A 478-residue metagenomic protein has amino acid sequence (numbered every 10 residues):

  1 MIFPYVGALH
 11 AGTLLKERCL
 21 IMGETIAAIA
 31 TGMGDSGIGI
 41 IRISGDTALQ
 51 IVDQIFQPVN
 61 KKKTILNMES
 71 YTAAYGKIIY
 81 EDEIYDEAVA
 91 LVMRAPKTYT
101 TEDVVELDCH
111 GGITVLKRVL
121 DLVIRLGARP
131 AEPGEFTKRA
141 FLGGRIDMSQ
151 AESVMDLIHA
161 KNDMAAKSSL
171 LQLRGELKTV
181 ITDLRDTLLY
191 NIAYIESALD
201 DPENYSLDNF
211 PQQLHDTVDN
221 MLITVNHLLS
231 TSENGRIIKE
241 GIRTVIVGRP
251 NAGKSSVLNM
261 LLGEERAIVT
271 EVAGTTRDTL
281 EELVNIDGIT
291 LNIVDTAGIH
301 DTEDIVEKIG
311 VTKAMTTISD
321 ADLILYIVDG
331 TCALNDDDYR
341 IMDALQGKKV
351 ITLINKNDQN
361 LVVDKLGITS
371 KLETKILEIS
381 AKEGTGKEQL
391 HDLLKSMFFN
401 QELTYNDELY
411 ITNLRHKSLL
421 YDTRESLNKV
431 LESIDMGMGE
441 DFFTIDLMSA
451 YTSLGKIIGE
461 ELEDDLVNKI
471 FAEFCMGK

Functional and structural regions predicted by a protein language model:
F3, G12-L14: Short, low-complexity intrinsically disordered segments enriched in A/P/G/S/L with frequent Arg, especially at protein
L9, E17-K167, L171, G175 (+1 more regions): A glycine-rich (often HGG/GG-containing) alpha/beta subdomain
T25-I29, M33, A165-N285, T302 (+1 more regions): C-terminal-of-GTPase-core extension/linker across diverse P-loop GTPases
G76-I84, T275-T302: Switch I (G2) and immediately adjacent beta-strands of P-loop GTPase domains
A297, D329-G330, I354-N357: A short beta-strand-to-loop transition that corresponds to the Sensor-1 phosphate-sensing loop of AAA+ P-loop ATPases
I309-G330: Inter-motif core of Ras-like GTPase G domains
